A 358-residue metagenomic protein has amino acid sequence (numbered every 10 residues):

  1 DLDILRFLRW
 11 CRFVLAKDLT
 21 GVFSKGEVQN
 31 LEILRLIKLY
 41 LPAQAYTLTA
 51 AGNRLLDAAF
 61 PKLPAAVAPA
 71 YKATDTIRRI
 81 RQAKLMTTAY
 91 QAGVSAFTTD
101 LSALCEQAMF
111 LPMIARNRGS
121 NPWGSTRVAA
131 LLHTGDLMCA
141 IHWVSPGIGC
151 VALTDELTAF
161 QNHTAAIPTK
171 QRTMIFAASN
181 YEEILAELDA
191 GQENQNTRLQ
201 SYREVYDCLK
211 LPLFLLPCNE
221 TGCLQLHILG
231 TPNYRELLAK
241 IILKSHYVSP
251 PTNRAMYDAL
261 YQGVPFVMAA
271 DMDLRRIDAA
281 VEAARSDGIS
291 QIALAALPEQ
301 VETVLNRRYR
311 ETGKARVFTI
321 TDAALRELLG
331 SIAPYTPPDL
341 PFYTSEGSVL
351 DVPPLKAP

Functional and structural regions predicted by a protein language model:
D1-D18, V22: Short amphipathic alpha-helical interface segments
D1-D3, A16, L188-P358: Non-catalytic C-terminal interaction segments of nucleic acid-processing enzymes
T20-K38: Short amphipathic alpha-helical interaction segments
K38-P64: Accessory beta->alpha helical hairpin/"wing" motif in late/C-terminal subdomains of nucleic-acid enzymes
K62-K72: A short, surface-exposed helix-loop junction/capping segment
A70-N162: Exposed, interaction-prone assembly regions rather than primary DNA-binding/catalytic cores
L85, A103, G119-L131, P168-R172 (+5 more regions): Long, low-complexity interaction regions most often at the N-terminus
G135-I141, S145-L226: Long low-complexity, intrinsically disordered regions
